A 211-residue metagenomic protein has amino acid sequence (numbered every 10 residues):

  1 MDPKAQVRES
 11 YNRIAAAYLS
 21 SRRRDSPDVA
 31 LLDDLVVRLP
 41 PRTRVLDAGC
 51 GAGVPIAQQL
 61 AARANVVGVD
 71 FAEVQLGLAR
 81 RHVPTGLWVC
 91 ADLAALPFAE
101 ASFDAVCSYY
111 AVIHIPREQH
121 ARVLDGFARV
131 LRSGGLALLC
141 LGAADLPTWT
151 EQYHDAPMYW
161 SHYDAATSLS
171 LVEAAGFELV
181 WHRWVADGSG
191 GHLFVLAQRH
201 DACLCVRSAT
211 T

Functional and structural regions predicted by a protein language model:
M1-P40, A186: Conserved class I S-adenosyl-L-methionine
L46, G51-A95: Class I SAM-dependent methyltransferase SAM/SAH-binding core
A94-V106: A short acidic, Gly/Pro-enriched loop at the edge of an enzyme's catalytic core that lines a small-molecule cofactor
A121-S133: A short glycine-rich, Lys/Arg-flanked "PGG" loop and its adjoining helix->strand segment in the class I
G134-L141: Conserved beta-strand signature within the Rossmann-like core of class I S-adenosyl-L-methionine
G142-Y159: Short, glycine-/aromatic-enriched active-site segment of Class I SAM-dependent methyltransferases
W160-A175: Short alpha-helix
W184-T211: Core SAM-dependent methyltransferase catalytic element
